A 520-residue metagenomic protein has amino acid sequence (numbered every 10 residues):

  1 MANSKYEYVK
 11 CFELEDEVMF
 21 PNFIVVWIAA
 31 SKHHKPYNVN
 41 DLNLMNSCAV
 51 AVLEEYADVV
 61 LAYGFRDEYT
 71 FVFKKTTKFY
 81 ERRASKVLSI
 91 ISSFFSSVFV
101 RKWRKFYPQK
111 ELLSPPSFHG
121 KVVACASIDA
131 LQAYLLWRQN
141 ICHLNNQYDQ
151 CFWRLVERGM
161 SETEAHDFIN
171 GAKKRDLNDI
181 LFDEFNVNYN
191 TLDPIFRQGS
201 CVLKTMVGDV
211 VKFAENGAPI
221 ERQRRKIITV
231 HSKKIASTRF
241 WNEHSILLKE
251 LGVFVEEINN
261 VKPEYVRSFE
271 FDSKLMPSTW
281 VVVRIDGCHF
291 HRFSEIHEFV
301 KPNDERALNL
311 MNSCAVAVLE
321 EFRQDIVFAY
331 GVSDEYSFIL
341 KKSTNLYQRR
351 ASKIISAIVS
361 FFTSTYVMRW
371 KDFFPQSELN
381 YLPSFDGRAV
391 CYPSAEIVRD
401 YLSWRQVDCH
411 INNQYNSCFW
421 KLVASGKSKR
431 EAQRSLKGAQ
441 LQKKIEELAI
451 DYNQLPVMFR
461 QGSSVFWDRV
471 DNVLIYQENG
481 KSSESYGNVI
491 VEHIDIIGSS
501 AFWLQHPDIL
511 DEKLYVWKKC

Functional and structural regions predicted by a protein language model:
M1-C520: Regulatory and interdomain segments flanking nucleotide-handling catalytic cores in signaling/defense enzymes
